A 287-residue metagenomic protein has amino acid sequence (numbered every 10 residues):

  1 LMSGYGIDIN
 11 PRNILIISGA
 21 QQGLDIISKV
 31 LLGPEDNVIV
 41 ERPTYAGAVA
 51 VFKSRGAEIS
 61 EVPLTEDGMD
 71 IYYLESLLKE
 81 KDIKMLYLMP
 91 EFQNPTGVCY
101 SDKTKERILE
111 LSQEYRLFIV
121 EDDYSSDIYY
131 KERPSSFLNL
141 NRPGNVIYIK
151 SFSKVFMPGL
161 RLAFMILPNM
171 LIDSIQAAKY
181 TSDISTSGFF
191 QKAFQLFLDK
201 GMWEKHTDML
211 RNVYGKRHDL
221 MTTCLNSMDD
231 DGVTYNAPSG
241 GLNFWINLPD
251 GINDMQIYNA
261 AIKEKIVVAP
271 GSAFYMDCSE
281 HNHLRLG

Functional and structural regions predicted by a protein language model:
L1-Y115, D127-L140, Y214: Conserved core of the PLP fold type I
V40, V120-E121: Hydrophobic residues in beta-strands of the RecA-like P-loop NTPase core, especially within AAA+ ATPase
R142-N212: Conserved core segment of the aminotransferase class I/II
L167, W245-G251, V268-G287: Conserved PLP-binding active-site segment of the aspartate aminotransferase-like
Q195, N212-T222, V233-N247, I257: Conserved glycine-rich beta-strand-loop-beta hairpin in the small C-terminal domain of fold type I
